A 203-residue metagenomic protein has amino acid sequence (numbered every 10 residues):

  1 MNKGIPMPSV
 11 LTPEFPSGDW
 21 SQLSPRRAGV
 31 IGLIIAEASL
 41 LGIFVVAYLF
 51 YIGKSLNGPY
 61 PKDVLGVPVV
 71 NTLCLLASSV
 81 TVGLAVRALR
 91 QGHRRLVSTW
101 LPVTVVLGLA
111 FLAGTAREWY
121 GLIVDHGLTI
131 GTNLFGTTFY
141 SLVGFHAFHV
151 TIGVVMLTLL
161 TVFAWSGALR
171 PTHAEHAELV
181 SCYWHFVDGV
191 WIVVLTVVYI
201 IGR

Functional and structural regions predicted by a protein language model:
M1-R203: ...captures the hydrophobic TM-helix bundle architecture rather than a specific catalytic motif, and can also fire on
